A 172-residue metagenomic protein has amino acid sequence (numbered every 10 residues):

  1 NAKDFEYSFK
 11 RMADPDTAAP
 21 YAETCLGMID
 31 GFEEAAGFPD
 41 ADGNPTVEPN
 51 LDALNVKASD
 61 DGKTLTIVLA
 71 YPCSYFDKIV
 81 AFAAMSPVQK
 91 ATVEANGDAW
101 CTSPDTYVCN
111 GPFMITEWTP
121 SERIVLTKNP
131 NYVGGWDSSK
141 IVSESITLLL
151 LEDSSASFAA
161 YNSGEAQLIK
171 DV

Functional and structural regions predicted by a protein language model:
N1-F9, L65, P72, F76 (+3 more regions): Stable alpha-helical elements in mature extracytoplasmic
N1-M28, T66, S157-A160: Aromatic- and charge-enriched surface segment that lines or borders ligand/interaction sites
Y7-A18, A70-S74, A81, N131 (+2 more regions): Sec-exported extracytoplasmic/periplasmic mature domains
E23-M28, V93, W100-C109, A160-A166: Low-complexity, flexible helical/coil segments
A35, P39-G43, P49-A53, G62 (+2 more regions): Gly/Pro-rich hinge or "lid" segments in bacterial periplasmic/extracellular proteins
A58-T64: A short, structured loop/turn motif at beta-sheet edges
T116-T127, T147-V172: Extracellular/periplasmic solute-recognition and catalytic clefts
